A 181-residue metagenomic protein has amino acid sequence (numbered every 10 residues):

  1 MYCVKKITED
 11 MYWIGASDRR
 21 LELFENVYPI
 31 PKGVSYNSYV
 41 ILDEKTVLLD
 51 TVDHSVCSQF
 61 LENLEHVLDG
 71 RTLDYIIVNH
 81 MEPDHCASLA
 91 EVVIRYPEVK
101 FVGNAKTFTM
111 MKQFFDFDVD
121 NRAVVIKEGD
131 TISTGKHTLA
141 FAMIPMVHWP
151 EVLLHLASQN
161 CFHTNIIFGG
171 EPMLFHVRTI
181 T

Functional and structural regions predicted by a protein language model:
V4-L64, L154-A157, C161-T164: Conserved beta-strand hairpin/beta-sheet module of binuclear metal-dependent hydrolase folds, prominently
K5-E9, G103-V152: Metallo-beta-lactamase
Y12-I14, I77, V102, V124 (+2 more regions): Hydrophobic/aromatic beta-strand patches that form the interior of the parallel beta-sheet core in alpha/beta enzyme
E44, S55-V102: Active-site metal-binding motif and surrounding structural segment of the metallo-beta-lactamase
M81-C86, F108-M110, D130, H148-W149 (+1 more regions): Active-site environment of divalent metal-dependent phosphoester hydrolases
E91, Q113-D116, L174-V177: Short acidic, glycine/serine/threonine-rich loops at helix termini
T138-T181: Metallo-beta-lactamase
